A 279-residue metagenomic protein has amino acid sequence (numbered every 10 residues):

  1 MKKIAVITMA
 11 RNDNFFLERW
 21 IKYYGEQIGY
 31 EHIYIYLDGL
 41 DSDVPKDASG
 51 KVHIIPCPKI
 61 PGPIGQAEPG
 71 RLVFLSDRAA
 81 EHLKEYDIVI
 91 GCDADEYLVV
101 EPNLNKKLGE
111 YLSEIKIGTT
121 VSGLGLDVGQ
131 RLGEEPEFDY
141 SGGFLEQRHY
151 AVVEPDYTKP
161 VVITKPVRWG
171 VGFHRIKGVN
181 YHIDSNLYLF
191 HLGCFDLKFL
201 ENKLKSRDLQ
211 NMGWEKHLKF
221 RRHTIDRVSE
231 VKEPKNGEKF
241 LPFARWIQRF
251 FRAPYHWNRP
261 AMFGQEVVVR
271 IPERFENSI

Functional and structural regions predicted by a protein language model:
K3-A5: Cell-envelope/extracellular polymer assembly enzymes that use nucleotide-activated donors
T8-R19, G39: Active-site beta-to-alpha loop of glycosyltransferases that engages the nucleotide-sugar donor
A10, G25-E26, Y36-L37: An amphipathic, hydrophobic-aromatic interaction surface with interspersed Lys/Arg that forms lipid/phosphate-bearing
K22-E31: Short, acidic, metal-binding catalytic loop of nucleotide-sugar glycosyltransferases
Y30-L40, C57-K59: Short beta-strand/loop segment that forms part of the nucleotide-sugar
E31, D87, D95, T119: Conserved acidic residues
D43-G91, V100: Active-site-proximal specificity loops/subdomain of glycosyltransferases
E68-V73, V100-I279: Catalytic-site signature of metal-activated, phosphate-bearing donor transferases, centered on the GT-A/GT-A-like
